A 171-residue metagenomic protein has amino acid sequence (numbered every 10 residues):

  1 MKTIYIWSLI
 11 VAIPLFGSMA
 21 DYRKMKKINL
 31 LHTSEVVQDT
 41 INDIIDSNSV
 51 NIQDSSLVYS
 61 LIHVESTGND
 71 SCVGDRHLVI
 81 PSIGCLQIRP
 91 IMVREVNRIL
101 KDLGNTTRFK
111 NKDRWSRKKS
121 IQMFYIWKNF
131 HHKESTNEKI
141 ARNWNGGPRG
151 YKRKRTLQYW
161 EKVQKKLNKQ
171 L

Functional and structural regions predicted by a protein language model:
M1-I4: Positively charged n-region of N-terminal signal peptides that target proteins for export
L9: Positively charged, phosphate-engaging catalytic surfaces used for nucleic-acid and nucleotide handling
A12-M25: Bacterial Sec-dependent signal peptides at the C-terminal "C-region" and cleavage site
K24-L171: Catalytic glycan-binding domains that act on GlcNAc-containing polysaccharides
